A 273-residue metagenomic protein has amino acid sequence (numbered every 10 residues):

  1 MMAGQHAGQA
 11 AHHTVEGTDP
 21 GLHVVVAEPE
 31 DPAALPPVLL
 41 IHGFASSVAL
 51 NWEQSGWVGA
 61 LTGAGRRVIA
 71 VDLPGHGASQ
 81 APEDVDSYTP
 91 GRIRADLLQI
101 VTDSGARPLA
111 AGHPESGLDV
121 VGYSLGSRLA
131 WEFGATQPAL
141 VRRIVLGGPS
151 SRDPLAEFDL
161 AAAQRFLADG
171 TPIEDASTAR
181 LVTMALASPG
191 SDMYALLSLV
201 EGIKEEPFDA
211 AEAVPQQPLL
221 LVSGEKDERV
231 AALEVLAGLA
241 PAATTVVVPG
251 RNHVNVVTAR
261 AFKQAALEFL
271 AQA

Functional and structural regions predicted by a protein language model:
A45-V58: The serine-hydrolase catalytic nucleophile loop
L61-Q80: Conserved alpha/beta-hydrolase
G91-S116: Conserved acidic catalytic loop of the alpha/beta-hydrolase fold
R128-T136, L140-T171: Flexible "cap/lid" loop of the alpha/beta hydrolase fold
T183-F208: Hydrophobic, aromatic-rich cap/lid helix
V214-P215, L221-S223: Short beta-strand/loop motif that positions the catalytic acidic residue of the alpha/beta-hydrolase fold
V222-R251: Conserved loop-alpha-helix segment in the C-terminal half of the alpha/beta-hydrolase fold that carries the catalytic
R251-K263: Catalytic histidine-centered segment of alpha/beta-hydrolase-like enzymes
